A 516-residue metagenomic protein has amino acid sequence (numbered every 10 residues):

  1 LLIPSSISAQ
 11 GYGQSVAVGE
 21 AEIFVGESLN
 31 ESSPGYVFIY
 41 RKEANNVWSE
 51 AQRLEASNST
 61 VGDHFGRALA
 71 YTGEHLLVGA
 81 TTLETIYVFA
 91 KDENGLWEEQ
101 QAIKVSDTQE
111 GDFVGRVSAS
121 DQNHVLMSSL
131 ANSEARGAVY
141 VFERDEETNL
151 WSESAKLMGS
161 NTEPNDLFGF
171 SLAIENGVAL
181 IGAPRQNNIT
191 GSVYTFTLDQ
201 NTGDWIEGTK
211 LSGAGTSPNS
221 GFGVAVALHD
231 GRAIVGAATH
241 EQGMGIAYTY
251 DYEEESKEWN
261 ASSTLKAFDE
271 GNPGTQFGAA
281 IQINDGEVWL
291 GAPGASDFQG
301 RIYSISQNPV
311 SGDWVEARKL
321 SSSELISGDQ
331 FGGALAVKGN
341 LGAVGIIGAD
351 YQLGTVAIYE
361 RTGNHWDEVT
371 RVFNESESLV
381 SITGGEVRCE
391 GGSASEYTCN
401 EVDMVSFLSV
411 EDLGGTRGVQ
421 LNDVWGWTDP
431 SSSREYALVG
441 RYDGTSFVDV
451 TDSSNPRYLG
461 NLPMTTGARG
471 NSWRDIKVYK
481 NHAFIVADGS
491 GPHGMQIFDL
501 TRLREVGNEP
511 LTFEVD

Functional and structural regions predicted by a protein language model:
L2-D516: Feature marking well-ordered beta-strand scaffolds used for ligand recognition
